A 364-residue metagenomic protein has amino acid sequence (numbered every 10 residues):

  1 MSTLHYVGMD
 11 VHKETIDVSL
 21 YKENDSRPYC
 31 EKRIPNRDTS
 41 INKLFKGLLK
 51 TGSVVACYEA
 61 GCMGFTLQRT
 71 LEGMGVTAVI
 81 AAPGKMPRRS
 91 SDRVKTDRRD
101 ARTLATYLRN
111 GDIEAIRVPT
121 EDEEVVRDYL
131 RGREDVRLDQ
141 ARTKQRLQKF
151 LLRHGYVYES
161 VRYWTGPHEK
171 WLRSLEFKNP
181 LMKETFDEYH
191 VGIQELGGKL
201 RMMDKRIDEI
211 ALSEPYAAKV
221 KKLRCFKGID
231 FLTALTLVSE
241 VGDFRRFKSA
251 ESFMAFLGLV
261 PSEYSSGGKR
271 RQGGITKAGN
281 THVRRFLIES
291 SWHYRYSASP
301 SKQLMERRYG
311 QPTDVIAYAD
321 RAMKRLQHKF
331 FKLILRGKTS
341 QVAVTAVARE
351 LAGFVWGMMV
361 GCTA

Functional and structural regions predicted by a protein language model:
M1-A364: A detector of single, family-specific signature residues that are central to catalytic or substrate-handling motifs
